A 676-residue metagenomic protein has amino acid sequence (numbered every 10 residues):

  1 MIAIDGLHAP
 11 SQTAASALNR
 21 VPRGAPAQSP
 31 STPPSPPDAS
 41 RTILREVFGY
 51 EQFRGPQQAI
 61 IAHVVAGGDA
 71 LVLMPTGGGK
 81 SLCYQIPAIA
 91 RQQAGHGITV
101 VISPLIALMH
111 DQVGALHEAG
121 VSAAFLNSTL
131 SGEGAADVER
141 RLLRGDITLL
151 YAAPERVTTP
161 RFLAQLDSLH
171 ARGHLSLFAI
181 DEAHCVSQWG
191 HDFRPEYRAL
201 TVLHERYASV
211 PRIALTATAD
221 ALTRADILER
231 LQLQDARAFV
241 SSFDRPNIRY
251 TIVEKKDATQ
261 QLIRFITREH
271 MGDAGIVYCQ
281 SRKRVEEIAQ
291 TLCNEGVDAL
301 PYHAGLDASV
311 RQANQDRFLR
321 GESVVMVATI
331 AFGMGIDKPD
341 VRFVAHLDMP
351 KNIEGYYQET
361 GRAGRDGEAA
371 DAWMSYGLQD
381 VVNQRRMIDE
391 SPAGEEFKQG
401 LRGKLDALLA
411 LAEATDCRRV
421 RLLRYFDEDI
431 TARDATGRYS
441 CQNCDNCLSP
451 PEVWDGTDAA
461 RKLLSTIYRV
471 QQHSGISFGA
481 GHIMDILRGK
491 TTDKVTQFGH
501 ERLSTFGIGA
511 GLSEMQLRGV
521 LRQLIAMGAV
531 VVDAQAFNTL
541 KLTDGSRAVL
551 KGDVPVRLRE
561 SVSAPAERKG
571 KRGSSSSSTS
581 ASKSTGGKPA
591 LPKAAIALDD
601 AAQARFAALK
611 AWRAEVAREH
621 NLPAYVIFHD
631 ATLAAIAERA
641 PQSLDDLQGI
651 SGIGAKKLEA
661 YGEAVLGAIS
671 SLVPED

Functional and structural regions predicted by a protein language model:
M1-I43, L401-R402, A432-D676: Accessory DNA-binding and partner-docking regions appended to nucleic-acid-acting proteins, especially the terminal
P26-P34, D38-V47, E51-G55, A59-S81 (+6 more regions): Helicase motor core with emphasis on the C-terminal RecA-like subdomain
H63, S375-L378, A414, R424-D429 (+4 more regions): Short acidic/histidine-centered micro-motifs embedded in hydrophobic/aromatic stretches that mark compact functional
V64, I266, F318, A412 (+2 more regions): Short helix-to-turn junction characteristic of helix-turn-helix DNA-binding domains, especially the helix
C83, C279, C417, C441-C447: Disulfide-bonded cysteines in secreted/extracellular proteins and peptides
E396-T431: Short, charged low-complexity linear segments at domain edges
